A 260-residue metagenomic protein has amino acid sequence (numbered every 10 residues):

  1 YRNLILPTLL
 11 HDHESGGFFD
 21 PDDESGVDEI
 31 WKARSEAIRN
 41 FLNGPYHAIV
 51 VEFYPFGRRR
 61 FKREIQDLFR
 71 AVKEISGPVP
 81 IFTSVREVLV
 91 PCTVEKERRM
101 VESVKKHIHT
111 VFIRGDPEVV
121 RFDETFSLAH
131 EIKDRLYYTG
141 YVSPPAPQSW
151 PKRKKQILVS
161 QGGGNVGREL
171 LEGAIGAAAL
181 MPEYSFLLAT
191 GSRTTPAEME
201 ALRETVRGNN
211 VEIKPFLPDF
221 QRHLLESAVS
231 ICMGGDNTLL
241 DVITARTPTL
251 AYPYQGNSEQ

Functional and structural regions predicted by a protein language model:
Y1-E29: Conserved nucleotide-sugar phosphate-binding/catalytic loop shared by glycosyltransferases and other
F19-R63: Conserved nucleotide-sugar donor-binding subdomain of glycosyltransferases
Y46, I108, S227: An anion/phosphate-binding loop that grips the pyrophosphate of nucleotide cofactors and donors
G57-E64, G167-L170, D241: Glycine/threonine-rich flexible loop motifs
Q66-E87: Active-site proximal beta-strand in glycosyltransferases
S84-R168, G191-P196: A nucleotide-sugar donor-handling region in carbohydrate enzymes
S127-L128, Y141-V229: Donor-nucleotide binding loops and adjacent catalytic segments primarily of GT-B fold Leloir glycosyltransferases
D219-Q260: A donor-sugar binding/catalytic signature common to diverse glycosyltransferases and related nucleotide-sugar
